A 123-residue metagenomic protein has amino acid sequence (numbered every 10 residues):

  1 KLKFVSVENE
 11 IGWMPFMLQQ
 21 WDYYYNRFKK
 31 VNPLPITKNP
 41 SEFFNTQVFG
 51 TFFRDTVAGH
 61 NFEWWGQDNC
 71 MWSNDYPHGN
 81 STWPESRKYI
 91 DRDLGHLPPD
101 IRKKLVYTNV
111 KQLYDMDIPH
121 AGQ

Functional and structural regions predicted by a protein language model:
K1-S41, N45: Aromatic-lined glycan-binding groove of carbohydrate-active enzymes
L2, G12-W13, K30, L34 (+3 more regions): Mid-to-C-terminal alpha-helical segments outside catalytic/metal-binding sites
